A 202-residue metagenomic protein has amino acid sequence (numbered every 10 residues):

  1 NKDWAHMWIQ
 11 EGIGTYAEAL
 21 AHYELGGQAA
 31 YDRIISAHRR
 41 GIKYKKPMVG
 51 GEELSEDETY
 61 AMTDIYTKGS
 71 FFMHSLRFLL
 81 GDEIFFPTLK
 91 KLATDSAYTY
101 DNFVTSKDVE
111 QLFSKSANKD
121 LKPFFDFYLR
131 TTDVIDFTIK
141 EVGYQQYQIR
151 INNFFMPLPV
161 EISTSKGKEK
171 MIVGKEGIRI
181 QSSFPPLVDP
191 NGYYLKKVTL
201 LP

Functional and structural regions predicted by a protein language model:
N1-D32: Zinc-dependent metallopeptidase catalytic helix centered on the HExxH motif and its immediate flanking segment
A5, M62-Y147: Amphipathic alpha-helical substructures
Q28-I34, E58, P87, L92-A93: Replace "(M1/M4/M9/M12/WLM)" with "(e.g., M1/M4/M8/M9/M12/M26/WLM)" and add "not limited to" to clarify scope
D32-I42: Short, surface-exposed loop or secondary-structure junction motifs that flank catalytic or metal-binding residues
R40-E53: Active-site-adjacent bridging/hinge elements
G50-Y66: Catalytic-site signature segments of enzymes, centered on catalytic residues
L121-K122, I135, V142-Y193: Beta-strand-rich binding/interaction modules
Y194-P202: Glycine/proline-rich low-complexity spacer/linker segments in large multi-domain proteins
